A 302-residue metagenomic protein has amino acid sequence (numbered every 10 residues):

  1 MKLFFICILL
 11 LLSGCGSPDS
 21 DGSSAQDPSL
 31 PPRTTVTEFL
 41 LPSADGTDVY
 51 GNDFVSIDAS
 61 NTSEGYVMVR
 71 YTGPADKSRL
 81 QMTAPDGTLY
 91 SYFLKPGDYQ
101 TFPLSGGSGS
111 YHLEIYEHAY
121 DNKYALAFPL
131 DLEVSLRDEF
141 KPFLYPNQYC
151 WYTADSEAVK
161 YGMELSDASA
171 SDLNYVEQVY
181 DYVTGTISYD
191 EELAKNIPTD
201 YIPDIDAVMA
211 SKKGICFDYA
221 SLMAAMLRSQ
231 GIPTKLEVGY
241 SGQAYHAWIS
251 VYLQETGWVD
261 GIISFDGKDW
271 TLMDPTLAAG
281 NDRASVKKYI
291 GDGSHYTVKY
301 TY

Functional and structural regions predicted by a protein language model:
K2, C7-S171, W258-V259, G293-Y302: N-terminal accessory/pre-domain segments preceding catalytic cores
Y152-T153, S169-E177, A210-D218: Soluble non-cytosolic domains of exported or imported proteins
A170-V176, D190-T199, T234-Y240: Surface-exposed patches in mature extracellular/periplasmic domains of secreted proteins
Y175-E192, L222: Glycine-rich, acidic and aromatic/proline-enriched surface loops and short helix-turn segments that act as binding
Q178, Y182, V208, Q230: Predominantly the structural core of cysteine protease catalytic domains
G185-I215: Short, conserved helix/loop micro-motifs enriched in His/Cys and acidic residues
D218-Y302: Hydrophobic/aromatic-rich core segments of domains that either
